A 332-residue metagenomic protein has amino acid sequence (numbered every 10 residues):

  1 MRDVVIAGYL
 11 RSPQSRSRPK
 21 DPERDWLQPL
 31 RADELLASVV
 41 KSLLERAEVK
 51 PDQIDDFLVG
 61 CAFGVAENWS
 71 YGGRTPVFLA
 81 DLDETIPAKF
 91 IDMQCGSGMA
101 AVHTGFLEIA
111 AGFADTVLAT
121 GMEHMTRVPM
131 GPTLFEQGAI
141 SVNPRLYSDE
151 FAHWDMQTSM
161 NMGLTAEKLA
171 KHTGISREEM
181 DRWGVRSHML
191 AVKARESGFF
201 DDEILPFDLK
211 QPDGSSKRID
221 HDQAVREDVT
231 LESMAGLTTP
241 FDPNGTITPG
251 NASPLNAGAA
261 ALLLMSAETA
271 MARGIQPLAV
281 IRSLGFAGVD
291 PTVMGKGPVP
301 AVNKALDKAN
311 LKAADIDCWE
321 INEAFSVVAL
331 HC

Functional and structural regions predicted by a protein language model:
M1-A62, A66-P76, A80, P87-F90 (+6 more regions): Conserved active-site "lid/cap" helical segment
L10-P19, D25, P29-S38, R46 (+1 more regions): N-terminal extracellular/periplasmic Venus flytrap/periplasmic-binding protein-like
P22-D25, F57-G60, I86-A101, L169-S176 (+4 more regions): Cysteine-centered functional microenvironments
C61-T116, M156-N161, D228-P254: Conserved catalytic cysteine-centered active-site region of acyl-thioester-dependent Claisen-condensing enzymes
I91-E123, A170-F199, A261-E268, H331: Active-site-proximal alpha-helical scaffold in enzymes
T116-K168, H172: Flexible glycine-/small-residue-enriched beta->alpha junction loops that bind anionic phosphate/pyrophosphate groups
M265-D315: Glycine- and Gly-Pro-enriched alpha-helical subdomains that act as flexible, kink-prone "lid/hinge" or packing modules
